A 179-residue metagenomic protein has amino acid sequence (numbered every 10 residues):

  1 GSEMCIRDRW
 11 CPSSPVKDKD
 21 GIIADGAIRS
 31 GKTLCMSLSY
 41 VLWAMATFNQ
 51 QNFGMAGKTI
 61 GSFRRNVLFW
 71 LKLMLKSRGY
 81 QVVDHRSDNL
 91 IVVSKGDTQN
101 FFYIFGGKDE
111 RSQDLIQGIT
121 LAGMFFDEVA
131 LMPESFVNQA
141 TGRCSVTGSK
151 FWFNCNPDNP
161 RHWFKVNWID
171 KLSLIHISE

Functional and structural regions predicted by a protein language model:
G1-E3, E179: Positively charged, low-complexity/disordered segments
R7-L174, S178: Phosphate/NTP-binding elements of NTP-utilizing enzymes
